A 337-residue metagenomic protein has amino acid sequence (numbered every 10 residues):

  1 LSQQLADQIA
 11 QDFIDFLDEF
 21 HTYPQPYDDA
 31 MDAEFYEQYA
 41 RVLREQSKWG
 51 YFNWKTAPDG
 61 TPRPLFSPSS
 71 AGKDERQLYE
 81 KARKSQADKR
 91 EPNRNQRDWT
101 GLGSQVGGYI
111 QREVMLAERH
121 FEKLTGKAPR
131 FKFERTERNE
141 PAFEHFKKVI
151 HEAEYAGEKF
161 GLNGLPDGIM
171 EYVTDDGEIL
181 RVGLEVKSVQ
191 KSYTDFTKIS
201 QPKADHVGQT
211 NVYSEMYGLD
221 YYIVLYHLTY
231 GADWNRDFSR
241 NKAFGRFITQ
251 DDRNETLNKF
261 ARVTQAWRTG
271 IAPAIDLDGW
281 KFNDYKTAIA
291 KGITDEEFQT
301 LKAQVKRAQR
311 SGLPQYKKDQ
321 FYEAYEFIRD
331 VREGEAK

Functional and structural regions predicted by a protein language model:
L1-V182: Metal-dependent nuclease catalytic cores that hydrolyze phosphodiester bonds in DNA/RNA, characterized by
A6, Y23-M31, M216-K337: Metal-dependent nuclease catalytic regions and adjoining charged, substrate-binding loops involved in nucleic-acid end
L65-P68, S200, E335: Short, solvent-exposed coil/turn linker segments
S67, N93, K203, P314-K317: Generic structural signal for alpha-helix starts
E80, K191, E333-A336: General helical structural elements
N139-W267: Mg2+/Mn2+-dependent nuclease catalytic core
